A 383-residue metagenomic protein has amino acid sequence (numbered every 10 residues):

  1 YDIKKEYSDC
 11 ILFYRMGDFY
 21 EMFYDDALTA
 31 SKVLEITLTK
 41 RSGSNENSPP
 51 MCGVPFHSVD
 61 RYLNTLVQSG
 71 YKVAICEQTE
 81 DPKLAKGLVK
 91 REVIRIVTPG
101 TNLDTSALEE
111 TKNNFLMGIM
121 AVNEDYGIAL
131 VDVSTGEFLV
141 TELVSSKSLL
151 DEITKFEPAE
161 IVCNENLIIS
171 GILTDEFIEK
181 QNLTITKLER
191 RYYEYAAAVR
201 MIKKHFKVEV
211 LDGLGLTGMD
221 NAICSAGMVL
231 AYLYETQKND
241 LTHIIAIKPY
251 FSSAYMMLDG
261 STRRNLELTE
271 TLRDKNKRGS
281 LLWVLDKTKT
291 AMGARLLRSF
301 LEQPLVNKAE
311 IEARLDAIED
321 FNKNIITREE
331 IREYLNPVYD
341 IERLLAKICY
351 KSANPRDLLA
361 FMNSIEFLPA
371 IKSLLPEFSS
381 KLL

Functional and structural regions predicted by a protein language model:
Y1-D320, E333-C349, A353-L383: Charged catalytic and DNA/RNA-contacting regions of genome-maintenance and nucleic-acid-processing enzymes
K323-T327: Conserved interaction-surface patches within small, structured recognition/assembly domains
